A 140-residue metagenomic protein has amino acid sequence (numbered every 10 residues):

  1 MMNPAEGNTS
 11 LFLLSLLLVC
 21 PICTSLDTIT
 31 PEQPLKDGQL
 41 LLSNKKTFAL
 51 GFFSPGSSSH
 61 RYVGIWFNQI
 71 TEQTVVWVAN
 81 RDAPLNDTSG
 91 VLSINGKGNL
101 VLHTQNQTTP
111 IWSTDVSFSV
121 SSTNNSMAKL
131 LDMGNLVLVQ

Functional and structural regions predicted by a protein language model:
M2-Q140: Extracellular/secretory-pathway, disulfide-rich ectodomains
